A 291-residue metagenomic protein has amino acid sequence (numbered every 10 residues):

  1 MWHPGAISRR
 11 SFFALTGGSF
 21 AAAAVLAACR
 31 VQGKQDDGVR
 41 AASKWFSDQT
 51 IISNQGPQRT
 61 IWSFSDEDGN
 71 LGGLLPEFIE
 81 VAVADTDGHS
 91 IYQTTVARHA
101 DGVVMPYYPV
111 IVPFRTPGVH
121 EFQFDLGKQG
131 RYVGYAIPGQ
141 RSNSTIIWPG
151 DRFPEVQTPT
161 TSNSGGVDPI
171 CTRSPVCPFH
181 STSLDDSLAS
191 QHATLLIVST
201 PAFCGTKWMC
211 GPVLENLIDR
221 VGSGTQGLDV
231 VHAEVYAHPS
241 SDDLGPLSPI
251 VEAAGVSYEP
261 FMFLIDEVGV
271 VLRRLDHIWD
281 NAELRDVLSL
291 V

Functional and structural regions predicted by a protein language model:
M1-I7, G18-V25, G33-Q35: N-terminal secretory signal peptides
V31-S190: Non-globular targeting/processing and membrane-anchoring segments
S187-G205: Short active-site neighborhood of thiol/selenol oxidoreductases, capturing the structured segment around
Q191-L195, T225-D229, E267: Loop/turn elements at helix/coil->beta-strand transitions in domains of secreted/extracellular proteins
K207-G222: Typically the conserved alpha-helix immediately C-terminal to a functionally engaged Cys/Sec in thioredoxin-like
V235-Y258: Thioredoxin-like thiol-disulfide oxidoreductase module
P260-R273: A short, hydrophobic beta-strand/beta-hairpin element that forms part of a small beta-sheet core
V271-V291: Non-catalytic, surface beta->alpha helical segment in thiol-disulfide oxidoreductase systems
